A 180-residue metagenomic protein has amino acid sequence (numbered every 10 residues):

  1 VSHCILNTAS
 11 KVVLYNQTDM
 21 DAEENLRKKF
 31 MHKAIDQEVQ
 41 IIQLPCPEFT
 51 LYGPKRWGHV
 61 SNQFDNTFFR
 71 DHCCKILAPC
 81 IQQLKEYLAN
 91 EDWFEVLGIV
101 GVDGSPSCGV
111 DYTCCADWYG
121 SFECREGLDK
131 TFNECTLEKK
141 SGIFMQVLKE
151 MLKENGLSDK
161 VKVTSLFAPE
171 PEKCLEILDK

Functional and structural regions predicted by a protein language model:
V1-I5: Short, hydrophobic/glycine-enriched beta-strand segments
N7-A22, F132-C135: Residues lining hydrophobic/aromatic ligand-binding pockets adjacent to catalytic sites
A9, L51-G53, S105-D111, P171-C174: Short catalytic/ligand-binding loop motif for oxyanion handling, primarily in non-cytosolic enzymes, centered on
Q17-D65: Short, surface-exposed acidic-centric catalytic microdomains
N25-Q40, C80-L97: Short amphipathic alpha-helices and their capping/turn segments at secondary-structure boundaries
L51-N62, N66-D92, G120-K180: Divalent-metal-activated hydrolytic enzyme cores
L97-P106, A168: Short, well-ordered beta-to-alpha junction loops that form the rim of enzyme active sites and present histidine/acidic
P106-D117, E134: Phosphate/ribose-phosphate-bearing ligand recognition and processing surfaces, centered on ADP-ribose/NAD(+/P+) systems
